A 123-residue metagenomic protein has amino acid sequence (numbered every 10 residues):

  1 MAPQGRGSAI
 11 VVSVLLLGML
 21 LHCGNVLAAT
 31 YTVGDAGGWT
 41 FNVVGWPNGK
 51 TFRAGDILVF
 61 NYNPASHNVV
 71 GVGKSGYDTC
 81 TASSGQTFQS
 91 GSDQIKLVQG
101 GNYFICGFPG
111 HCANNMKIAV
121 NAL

Functional and structural regions predicted by a protein language model:
A2-W39, P64-H67, V72, D78-L123: Extracellular/periplasmic metallocenter environments
F41-V43: A generic structural signal for short coil/turn motifs at secondary-structure boundaries
